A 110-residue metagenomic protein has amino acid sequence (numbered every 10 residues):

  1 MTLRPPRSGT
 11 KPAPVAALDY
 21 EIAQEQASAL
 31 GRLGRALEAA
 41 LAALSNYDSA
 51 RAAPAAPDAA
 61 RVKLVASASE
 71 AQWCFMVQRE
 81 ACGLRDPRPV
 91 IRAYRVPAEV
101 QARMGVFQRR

Functional and structural regions predicted by a protein language model:
M1-Y20: Short, charge-rich amphipathic alpha-helices with coiled-coil/heptad character
A17-G34: Short, charge/polar-rich alpha-helical segments
A23, A27, A42-A43, Y47-A50 (+2 more regions): Surface-exposed peri-terminal alpha-helical interaction modules
L33-D48, Q72-F75: Non-transmembrane amphipathic alpha-helical segments
A50-A55, L84: Charged, low-complexity interaction regions
A60-G105: Amphipathic alpha-helical packing elements
R109: RNA-interacting cores
